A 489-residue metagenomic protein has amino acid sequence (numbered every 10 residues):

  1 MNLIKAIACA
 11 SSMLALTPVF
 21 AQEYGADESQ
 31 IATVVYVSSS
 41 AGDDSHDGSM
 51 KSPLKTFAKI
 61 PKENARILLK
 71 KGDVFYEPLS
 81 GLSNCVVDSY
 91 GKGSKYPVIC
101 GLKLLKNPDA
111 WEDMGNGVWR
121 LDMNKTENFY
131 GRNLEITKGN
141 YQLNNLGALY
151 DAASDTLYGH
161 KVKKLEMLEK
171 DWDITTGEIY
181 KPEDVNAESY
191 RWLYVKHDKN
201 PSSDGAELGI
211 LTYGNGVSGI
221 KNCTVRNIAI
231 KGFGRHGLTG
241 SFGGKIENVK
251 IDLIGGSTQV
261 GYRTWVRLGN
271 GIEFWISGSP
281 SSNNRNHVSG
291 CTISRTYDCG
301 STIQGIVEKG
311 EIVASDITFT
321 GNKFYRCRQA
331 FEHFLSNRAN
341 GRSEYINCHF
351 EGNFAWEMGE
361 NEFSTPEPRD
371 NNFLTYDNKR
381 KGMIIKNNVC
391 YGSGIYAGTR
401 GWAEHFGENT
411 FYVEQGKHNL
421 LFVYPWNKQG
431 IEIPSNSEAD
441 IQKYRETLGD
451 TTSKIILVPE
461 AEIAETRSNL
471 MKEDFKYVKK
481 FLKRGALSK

Functional and structural regions predicted by a protein language model:
M1-A8: Bacterial N-terminal signal peptides that target proteins for export
A8-A15: Bacterial N-terminal signal peptides
T17-F20: Sec/Tat signal peptide C-region and signal peptidase I cleavage site
E23-G240, G244-K245, G255-G269, E273-W275 (+3 more regions): Extracellular polysaccharide-degrading/modifying enzymes targeting complex plant/algal/animal polysaccharides
P78, Y213-S218, G234-T239, I251 (+6 more regions): Short glycine/acidic-rich loop motifs that flank beta-strands on beta-rich extracellular proteins
L82-S83, S94, I220-K221, V225 (+19 more regions): Parallel beta-helix/beta-solenoid
G234, G278, I306-K309, N337-G341 (+1 more regions): Short, recurring structural edge motifs at helix starts
